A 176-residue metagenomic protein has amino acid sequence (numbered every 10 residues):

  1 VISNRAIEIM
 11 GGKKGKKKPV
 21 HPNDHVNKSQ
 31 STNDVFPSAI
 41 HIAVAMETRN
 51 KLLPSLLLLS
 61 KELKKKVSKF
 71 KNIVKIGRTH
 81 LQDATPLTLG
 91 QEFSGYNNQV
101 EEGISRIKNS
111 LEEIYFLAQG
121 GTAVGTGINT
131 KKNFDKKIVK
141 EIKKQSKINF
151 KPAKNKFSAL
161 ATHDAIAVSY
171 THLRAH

Functional and structural regions predicted by a protein language model:
V1-G121, G125, T130-Q145: A helix-coil-helix interface module used to build multimeric assemblies and to scaffold catalytic/cofactor sites
P19-P22, N155, A159-H163: Glycine/charged-rich beta-loop-alpha catalytic/anionic-binding loops adjacent to active sites
I138-N155, A159-L160: Active-site-adjacent "gating/activation" loops or surface patches in catalytic cores
A165-V168: Membrane-water interface at loop-to-transmembrane-helix junctions
T171-H176: Conserved small/polar residues in nucleotide/adenosyl-binding loops
